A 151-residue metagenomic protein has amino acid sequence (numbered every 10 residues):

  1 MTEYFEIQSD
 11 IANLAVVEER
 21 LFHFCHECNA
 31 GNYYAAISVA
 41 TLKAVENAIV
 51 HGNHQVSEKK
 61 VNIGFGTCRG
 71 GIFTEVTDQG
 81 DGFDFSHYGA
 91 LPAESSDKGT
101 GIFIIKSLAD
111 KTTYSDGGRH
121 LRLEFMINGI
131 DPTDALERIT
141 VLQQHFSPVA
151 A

Functional and structural regions predicted by a protein language model:
M1-F5, S9, S107-A151: Flexible, glycine-/charge-rich segments associated with ATP-binding catalytic modules
T2-E19, H23: Short beta-to-alpha transition helix within the HATPase_c
E19-E46, S95-S96: Conserved short strand/loop->alpha-helix "switch" segment adjacent to the catalytic nucleotide/phosphoryl-transfer site
N47, H51: Conserved N-box asparagine in the HATPase_c
G52-S57: A short, flexible helix-to-loop-to-beta junction within the catalytic ATP-binding CA
E58-G66: A conserved short beta-strand within the histidine kinase catalytic ATPase domain
I72-G99, L136-F146: Glycine-rich/acidic phosphate-handling loop/turn and adjacent ATP-lid/helix of nucleotide-binding kinase/ATPase domains
